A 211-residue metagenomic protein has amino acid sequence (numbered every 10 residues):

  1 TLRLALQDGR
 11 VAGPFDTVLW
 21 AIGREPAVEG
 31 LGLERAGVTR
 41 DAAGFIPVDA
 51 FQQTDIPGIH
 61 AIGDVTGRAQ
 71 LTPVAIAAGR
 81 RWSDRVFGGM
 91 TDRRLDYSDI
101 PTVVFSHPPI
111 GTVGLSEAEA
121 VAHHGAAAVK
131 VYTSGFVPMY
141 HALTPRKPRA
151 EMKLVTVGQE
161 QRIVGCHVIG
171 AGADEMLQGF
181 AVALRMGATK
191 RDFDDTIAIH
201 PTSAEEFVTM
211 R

Functional and structural regions predicted by a protein language model:
T1-A12, V18: Conserved beta-strand-loop-beta-strand element in the redox core of flavoprotein oxidoreductases
L2, D16, P57, A150-M152 (+1 more regions): Change "...and in nucleic-acid phosphodiester-cleaving endonucleases..." to "...and in nucleic-acid processing enzymes
R3, D64-L71, V103-I110: Short beta-strand and adjoining strand-loop segment in the mid-core of the Rossmann-like NAD(P)-dependent dehydrogenase
Q7-R10, T54, A118: Flavin (primarily FAD) cofactor-binding/catalytic cores of flavoenzymes
D8, A42, V157-E160: Short acidic-glycine loop/turn motifs at beta-strand connectors
A12-G89: FAD-site-proximal beta/loop scaffold in flavoenzymes
T39-A42, G89-D99, A127-Y132: A short alpha-helix-loop-beta-strand transition element characteristic of N-terminal alpha/beta dinucleotide-binding
I100, F105-R211: Flexible, glycine-rich terminal cap/loop adjacent to redox cofactors in electron-transfer oxidoreductases
